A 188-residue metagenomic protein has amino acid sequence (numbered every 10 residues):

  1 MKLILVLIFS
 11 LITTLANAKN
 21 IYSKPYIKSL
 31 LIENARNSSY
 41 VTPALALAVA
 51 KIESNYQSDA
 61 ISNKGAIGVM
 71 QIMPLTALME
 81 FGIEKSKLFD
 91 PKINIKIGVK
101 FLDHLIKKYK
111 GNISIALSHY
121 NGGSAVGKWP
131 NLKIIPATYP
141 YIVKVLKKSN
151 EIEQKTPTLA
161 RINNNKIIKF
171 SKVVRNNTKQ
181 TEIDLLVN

Functional and structural regions predicted by a protein language model:
M1-I8: Sec-dependent signal peptide recognition, specifically the positively charged N-region followed immediately by
F9-N17: Hydrophobic h-region of N-terminal signal peptides that target proteins for export in Gram-negative bacteria
K19-I167: Catalytic glycan-binding domains that act on GlcNAc-containing polysaccharides
R161-N188: Low-complexity, Gly/Ser/Thr/Pro-rich intrinsically disordered linker/tail segments
